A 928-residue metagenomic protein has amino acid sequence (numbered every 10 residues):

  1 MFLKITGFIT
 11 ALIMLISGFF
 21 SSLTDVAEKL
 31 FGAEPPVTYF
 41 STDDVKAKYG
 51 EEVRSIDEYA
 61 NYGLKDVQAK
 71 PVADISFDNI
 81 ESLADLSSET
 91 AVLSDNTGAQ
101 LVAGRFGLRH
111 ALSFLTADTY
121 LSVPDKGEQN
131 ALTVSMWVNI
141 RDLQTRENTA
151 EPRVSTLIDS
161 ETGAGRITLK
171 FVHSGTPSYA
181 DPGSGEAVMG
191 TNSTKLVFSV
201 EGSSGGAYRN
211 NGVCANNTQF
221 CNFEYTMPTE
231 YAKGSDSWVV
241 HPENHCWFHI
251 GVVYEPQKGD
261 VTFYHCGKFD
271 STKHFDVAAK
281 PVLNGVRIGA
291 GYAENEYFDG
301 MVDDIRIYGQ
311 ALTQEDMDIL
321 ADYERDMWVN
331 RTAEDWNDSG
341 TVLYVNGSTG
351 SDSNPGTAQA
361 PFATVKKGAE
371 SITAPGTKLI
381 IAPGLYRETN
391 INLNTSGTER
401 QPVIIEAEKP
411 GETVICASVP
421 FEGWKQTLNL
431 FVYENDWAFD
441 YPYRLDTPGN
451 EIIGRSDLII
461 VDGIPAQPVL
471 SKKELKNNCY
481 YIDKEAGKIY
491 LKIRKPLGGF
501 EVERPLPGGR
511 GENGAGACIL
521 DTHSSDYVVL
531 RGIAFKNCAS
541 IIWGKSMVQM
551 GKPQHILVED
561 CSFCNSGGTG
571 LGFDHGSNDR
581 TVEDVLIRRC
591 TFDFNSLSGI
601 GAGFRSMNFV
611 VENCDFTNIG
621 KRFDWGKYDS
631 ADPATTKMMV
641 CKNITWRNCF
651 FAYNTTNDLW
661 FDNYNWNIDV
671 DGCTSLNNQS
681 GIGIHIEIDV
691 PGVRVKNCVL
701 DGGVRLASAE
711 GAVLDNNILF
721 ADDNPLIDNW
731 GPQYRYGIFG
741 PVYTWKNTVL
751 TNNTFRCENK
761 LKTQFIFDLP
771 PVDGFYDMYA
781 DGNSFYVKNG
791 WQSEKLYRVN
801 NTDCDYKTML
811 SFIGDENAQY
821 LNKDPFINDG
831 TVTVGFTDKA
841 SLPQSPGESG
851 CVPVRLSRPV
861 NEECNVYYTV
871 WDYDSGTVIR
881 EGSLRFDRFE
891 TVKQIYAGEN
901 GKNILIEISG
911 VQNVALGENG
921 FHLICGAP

Functional and structural regions predicted by a protein language model:
P35-A117, A187, M317-S339: Extracytoplasmic low-complexity segments
F40-D44, V72-E81, T133-D142, V253 (+5 more regions): Extracellular, beta-strand-rich glycan-interacting domains
A69-S76, E81-S87, L115-C214, G259-D260 (+3 more regions): Extracellular glycan-recognition modules
S199-H249: Short, aromatic/His-centered strand-loop micro-motif at the edge of beta-sheets
K273-M301: Flexible glycan-contacting loops in extracellular carbohydrate-active proteins
R331-L557, C564, G570-G572, T744 (+2 more regions): Extracellular polysaccharide-degrading/modifying enzymes targeting complex plant/algal/animal polysaccharides
N390, G514-G516, D521, S540-P553 (+3 more regions): Glycine- and acidic/polar-rich repeat regions and solenoidal domains
V832-P928: Short boundary segments that mark the start of a structured unit
